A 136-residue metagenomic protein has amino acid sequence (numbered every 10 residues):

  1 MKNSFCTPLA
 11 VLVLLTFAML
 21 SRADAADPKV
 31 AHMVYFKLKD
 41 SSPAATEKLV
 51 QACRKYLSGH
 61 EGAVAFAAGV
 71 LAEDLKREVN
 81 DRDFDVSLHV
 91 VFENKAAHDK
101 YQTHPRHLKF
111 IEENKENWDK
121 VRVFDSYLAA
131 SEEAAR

Functional and structural regions predicted by a protein language model:
M1-A10: Bacterial N-terminal signal peptides that target proteins for export
F17-H89, E93-K100, S126-R136: Short S/T/G/P-rich N-terminal loop/turn motif that feeds into the first structured element of a domain
G62-A63, W118-K120: A generic structural signal for alpha->beta connector loops
D99-Q102, E113-N114, W118: Short, exposed beta-strand-loop hairpins at the edges of beta-sheets in extracellular/periplasmic proteins
